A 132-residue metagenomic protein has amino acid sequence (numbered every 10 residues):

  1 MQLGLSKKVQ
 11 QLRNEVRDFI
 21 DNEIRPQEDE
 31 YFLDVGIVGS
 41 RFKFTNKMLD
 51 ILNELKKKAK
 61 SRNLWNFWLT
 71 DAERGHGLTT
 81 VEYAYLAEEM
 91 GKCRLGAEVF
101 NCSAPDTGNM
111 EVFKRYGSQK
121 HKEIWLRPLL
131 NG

Functional and structural regions predicted by a protein language model:
M1-V16: Intrinsic disorder at enzyme termini
V9, I20, S118: Residue-level signal for inorganic ion chemistry
D18-D29, A59-K60: N-terminal glycine-rich anion-binding loops that anchor highly charged ligand groups
Y31-G132: Glycine-rich flavin
